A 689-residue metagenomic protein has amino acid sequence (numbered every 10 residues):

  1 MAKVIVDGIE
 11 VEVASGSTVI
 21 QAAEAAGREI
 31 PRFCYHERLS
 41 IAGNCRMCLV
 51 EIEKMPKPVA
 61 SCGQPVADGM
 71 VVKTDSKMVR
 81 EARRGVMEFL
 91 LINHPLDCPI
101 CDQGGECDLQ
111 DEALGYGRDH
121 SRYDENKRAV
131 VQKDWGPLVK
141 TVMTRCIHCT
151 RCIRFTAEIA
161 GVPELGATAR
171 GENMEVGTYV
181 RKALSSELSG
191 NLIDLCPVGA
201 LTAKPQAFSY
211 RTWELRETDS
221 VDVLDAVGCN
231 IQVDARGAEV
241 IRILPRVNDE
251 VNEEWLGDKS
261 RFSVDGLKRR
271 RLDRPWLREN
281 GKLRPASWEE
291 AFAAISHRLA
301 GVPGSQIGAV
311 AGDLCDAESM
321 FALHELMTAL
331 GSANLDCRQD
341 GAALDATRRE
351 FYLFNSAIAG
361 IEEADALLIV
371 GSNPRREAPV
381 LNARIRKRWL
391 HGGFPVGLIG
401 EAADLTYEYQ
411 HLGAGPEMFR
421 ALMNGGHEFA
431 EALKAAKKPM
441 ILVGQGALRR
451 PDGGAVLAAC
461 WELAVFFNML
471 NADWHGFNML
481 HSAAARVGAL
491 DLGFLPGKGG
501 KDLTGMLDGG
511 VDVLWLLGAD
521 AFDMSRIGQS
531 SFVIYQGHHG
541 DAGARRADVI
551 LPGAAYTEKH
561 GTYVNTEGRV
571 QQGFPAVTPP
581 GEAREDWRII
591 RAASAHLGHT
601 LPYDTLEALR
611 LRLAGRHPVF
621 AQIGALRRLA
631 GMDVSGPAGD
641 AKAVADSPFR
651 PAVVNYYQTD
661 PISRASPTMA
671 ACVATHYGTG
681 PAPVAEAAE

Functional and structural regions predicted by a protein language model:
K3, S17-Q21, D316, E585: Short, structural beta-strand-to-alpha-helix junction motif
K3-I5, D68-D75, V176-R181, L405-E408 (+3 more regions): Short beta-alpha connecting loops at secondary-structure transitions that line or flank enzyme active sites
V11-G16: Short, contiguous acidic and Ser/Thr-rich linear segments
V19-E53: A basic, amphipathic helix-loop patch mediating RNA/tRNA/ribosome contacts
R46-D222, V227-I231, R236-E239: Fe-S ferredoxin-like electron-transfer domains and their immediately adjacent linker/connector regions across
L91, P95, V142, C149 (+8 more regions): Catalytic alpha/large subunits of respiratory electron-transfer oxidoreductases, centered on bis-MGD molybdoenzymes
L96-A129, M440, G454-A455, T578-G636: N-terminal leader/propeptide and maturation segments of large enzyme subunits in energy/redox metabolism and hydrolases
D134-L138, L367, L442-G444, V570-T578: Flexible glycine/proline-enriched surface loops and loop-helix/loop-strand junctions
